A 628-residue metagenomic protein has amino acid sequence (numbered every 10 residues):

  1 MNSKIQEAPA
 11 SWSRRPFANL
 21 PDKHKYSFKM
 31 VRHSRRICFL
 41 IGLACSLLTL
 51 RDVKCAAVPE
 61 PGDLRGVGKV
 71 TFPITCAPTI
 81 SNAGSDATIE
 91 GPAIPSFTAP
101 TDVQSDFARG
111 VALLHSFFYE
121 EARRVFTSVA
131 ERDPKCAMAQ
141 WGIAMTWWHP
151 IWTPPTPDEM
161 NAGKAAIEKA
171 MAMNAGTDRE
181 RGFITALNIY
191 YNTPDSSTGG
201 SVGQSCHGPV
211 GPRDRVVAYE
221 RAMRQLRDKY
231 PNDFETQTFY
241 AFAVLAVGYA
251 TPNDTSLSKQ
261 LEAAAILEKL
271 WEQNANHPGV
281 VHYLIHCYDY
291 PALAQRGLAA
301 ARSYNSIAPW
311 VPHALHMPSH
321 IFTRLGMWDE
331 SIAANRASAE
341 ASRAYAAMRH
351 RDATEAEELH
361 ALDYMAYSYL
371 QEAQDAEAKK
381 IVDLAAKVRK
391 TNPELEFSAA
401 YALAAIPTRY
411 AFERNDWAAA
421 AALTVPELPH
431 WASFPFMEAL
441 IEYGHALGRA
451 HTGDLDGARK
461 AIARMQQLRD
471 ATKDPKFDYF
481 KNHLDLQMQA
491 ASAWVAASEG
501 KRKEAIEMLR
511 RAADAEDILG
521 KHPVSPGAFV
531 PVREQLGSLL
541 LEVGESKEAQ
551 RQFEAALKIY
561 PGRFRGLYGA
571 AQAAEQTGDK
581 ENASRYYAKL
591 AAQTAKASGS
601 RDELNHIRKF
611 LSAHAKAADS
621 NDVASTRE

Functional and structural regions predicted by a protein language model:
N2, N19-Y26: Intrinsic-disorder-associated, low-complexity terminal segments enriched in Asp/Asn/His/Tyr and depleted of Lys/Arg
K25-L40: Bacterial N-terminal signal peptides that target proteins for export
C38-T49: Bacterial N-terminal signal peptides
V53-V281, Y290-G297, R302, S306-A308 (+11 more regions): N-terminal alpha-helical interaction modules that lie
Q487, I506-L557: Generic long, charged, amphipathic alpha-helical segments
L536-E603: C-terminal structured "cap/appendage" subdomains that terminate the fold
